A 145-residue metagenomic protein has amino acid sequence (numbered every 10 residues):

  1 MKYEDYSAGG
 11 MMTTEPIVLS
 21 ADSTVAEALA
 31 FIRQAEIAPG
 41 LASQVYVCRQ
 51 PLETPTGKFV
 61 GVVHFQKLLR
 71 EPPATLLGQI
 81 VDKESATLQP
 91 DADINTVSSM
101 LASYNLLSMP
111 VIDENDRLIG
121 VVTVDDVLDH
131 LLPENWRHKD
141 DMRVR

Functional and structural regions predicted by a protein language model:
M1-R145: Cytosolic regulatory modules rich in charged/polar residues
